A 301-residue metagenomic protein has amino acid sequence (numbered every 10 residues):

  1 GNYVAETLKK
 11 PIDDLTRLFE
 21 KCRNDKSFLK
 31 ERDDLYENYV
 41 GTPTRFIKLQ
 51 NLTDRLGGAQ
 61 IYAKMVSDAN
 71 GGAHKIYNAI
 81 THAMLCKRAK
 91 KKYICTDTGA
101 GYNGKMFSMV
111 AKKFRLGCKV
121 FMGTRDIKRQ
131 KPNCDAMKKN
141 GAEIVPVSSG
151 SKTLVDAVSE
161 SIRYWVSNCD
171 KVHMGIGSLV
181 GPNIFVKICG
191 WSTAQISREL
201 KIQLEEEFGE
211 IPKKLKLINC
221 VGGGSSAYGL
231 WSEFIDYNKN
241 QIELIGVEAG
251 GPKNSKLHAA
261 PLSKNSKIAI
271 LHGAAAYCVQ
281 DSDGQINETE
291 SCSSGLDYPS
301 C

Functional and structural regions predicted by a protein language model:
G1, R45, A63, K75 (+8 more regions): Buried hydrophobic positions in well-ordered alpha/beta secondary-structure cores of metabolic enzymes
N2-D14: N-terminal amphipathic/basic leader segments beginning at the initiator methionine
D14-K91: Positively charged, low-complexity intrinsically disordered leader regions
T44, I61-M65, C95-T96, V145-V147 (+3 more regions): General beta-strand structural signal in soluble alpha/beta enzymes
N70, N78, C86-V110, F114-G123 (+2 more regions): A short, small-residue-rich loop immediately preceding and capping a beta-strand
C95, N103-S161, N254-S266: Active-site-proximal loop->helix
V158-I184, F208, D236-K239, G246-C301: Active-site/ligand-binding loops adjacent to catalytic centers
W165-V221: Active-site/ligand-binding-proximal alpha/beta "capping" segment
